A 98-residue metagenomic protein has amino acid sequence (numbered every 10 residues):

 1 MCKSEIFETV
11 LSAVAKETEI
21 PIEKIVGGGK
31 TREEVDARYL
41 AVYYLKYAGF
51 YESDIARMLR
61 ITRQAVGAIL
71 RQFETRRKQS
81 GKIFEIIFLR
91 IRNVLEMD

Functional and structural regions predicted by a protein language model:
K16-R38: Short, Lys/Arg-enriched anionic-surface-contact patches
E34-F50: Short, amphipathic alpha-helical "recognition" segments used to contact nucleic acids or chromatin
K46, L70-R71, R77: DNA major-groove recognition helix of helix-turn-helix
D54-R57: Short alpha-helical "recognition helix" segments of helix-turn-helix
Q64: Key DNA-contact positions within bacterial/archaeal DNA-binding proteins
T75-D98: Short Lys/Arg-enriched helix C-cap and helix-to-coil transition segments that create basic nucleic-acid-contact patches
